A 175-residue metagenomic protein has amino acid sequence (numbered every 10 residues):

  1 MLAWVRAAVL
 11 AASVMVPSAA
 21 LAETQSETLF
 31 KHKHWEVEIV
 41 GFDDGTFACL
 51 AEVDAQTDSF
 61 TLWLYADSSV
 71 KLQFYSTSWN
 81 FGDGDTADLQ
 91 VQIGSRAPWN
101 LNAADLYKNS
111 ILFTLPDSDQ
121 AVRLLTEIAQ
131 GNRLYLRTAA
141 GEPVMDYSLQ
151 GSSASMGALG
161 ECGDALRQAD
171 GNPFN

Functional and structural regions predicted by a protein language model:
M1-V9: Bacterial N-terminal signal peptides that target proteins for export
A12-M15: Repetitive helical segments and hydrophobic/amphipathic motifs
P17-A19: N-terminal signal peptide c-region/cleavage motif recognized by signal peptidases
A22-N175: A generic "folded-domain core" signal
